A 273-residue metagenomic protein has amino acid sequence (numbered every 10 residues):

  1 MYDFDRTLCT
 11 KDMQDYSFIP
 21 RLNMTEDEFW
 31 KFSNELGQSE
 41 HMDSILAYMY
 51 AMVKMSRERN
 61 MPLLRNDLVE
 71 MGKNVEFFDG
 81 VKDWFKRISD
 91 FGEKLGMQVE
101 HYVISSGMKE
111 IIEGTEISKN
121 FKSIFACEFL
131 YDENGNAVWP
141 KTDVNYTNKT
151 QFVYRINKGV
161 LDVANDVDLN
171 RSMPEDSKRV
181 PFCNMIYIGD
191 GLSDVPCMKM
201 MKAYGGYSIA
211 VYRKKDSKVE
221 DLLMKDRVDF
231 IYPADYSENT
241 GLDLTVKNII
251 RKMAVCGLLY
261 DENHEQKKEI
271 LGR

Functional and structural regions predicted by a protein language model:
M1-E133, V228: Alpha-helical substrate-recognition element adjacent to the catalytic core
K73, D79-Y102, S106-R273: C-terminal cap/substrate-recognition subdomain and adjoining C-terminal extension of metal-dependent phosphatase-like
